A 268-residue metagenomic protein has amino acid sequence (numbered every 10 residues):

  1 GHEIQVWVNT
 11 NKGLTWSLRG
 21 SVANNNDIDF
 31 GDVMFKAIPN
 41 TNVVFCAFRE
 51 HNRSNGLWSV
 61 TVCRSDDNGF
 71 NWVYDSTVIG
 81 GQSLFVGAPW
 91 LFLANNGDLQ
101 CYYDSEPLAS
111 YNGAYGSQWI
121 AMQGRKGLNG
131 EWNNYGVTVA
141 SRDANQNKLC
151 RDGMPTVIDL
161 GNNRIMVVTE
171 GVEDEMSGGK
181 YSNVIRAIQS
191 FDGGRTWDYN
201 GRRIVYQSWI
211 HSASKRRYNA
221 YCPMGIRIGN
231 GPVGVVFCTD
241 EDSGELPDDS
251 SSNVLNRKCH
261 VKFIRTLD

Functional and structural regions predicted by a protein language model:
G1-D268: Asp-box/BNR beta-propeller blade signature and adjacent active/binding-site loops in extracellular glycan-interacting
